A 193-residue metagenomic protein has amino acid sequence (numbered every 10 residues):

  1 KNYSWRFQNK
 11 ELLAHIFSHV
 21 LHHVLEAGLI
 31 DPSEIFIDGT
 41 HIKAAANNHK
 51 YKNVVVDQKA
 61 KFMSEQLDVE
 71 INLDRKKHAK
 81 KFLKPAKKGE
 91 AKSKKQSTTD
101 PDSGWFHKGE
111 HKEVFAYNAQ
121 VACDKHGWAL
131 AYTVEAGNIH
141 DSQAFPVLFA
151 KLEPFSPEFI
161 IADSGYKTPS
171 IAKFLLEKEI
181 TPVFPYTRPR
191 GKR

Functional and structural regions predicted by a protein language model:
K1-I180, T187: Polybasic low-complexity intrinsically disordered regions
P189-R193: Short gly/pro/ser/thr-enriched loop/turn and capping motifs at secondary-structure boundaries
